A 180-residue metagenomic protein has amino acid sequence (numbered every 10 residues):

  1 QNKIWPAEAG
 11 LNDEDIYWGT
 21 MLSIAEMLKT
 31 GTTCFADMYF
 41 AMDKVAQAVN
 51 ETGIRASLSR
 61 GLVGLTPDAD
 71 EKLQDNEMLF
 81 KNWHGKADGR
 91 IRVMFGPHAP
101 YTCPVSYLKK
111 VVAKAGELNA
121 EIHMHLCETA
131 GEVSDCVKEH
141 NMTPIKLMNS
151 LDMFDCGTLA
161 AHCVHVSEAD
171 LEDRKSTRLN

Functional and structural regions predicted by a protein language model:
Q1-G53, D75-K86: Alpha-helical scaffold segments that flank or form the walls of functional sites
Q1-N2, E8-I24, C136-N149, A161-D173: Short, composition-biased local secondary-structure segments
E14, D43, V105-S106, E172: Residues in well-ordered alpha-helical elements
K44-H165: Metal-coordinating catalytic core of metallo-dependent amide/deamination hydrolases
K114, D173-R174: Catalytic-core regions built around general acid/base machinery
K175-N180: Conserved small/polar residues in nucleotide/adenosyl-binding loops
